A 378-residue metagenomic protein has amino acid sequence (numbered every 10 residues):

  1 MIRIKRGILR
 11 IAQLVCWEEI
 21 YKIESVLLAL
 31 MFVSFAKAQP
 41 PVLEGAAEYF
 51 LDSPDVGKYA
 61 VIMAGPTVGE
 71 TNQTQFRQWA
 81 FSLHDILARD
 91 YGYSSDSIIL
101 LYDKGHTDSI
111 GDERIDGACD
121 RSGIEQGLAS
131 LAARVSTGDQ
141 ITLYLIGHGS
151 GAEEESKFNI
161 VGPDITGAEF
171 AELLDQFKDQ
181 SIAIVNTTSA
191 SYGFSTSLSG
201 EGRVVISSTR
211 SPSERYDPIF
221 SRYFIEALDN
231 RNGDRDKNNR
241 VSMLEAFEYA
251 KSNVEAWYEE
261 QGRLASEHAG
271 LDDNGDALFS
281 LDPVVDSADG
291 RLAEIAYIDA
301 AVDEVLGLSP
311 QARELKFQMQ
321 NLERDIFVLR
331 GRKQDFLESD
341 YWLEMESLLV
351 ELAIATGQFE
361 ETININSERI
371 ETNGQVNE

Functional and structural regions predicted by a protein language model:
K22-S34: Bacterial N-terminal signal peptides
K37-T142, S156, L292-V305, P310 (+1 more regions): Boundary/activation segment at the start of structured domains
P66-E70, K104-D108, G147-E153, P163-T166 (+4 more regions): Solvent-exposed loop/turn segments at secondary-structure junctions within structured extracellular/periplasmic domains
P66-T74, I110-A118, E155-V161, S208-E214 (+3 more regions): Second-shell loop/turn segments in exported
C119, S136, Q140, L145-F177: A short, glycine/acidic-enriched catalytic loop
A183-D276: Active-site-proximal C-terminal subdomain of hydrolase catalytic domains
D234-M319, E323, E338, W342 (+1 more regions): Caspase-like cysteine protease fold
K316-R330, W342-M345, L349-T356, E360-I363: Alpha-helical coiled-coil heptad-repeat register
